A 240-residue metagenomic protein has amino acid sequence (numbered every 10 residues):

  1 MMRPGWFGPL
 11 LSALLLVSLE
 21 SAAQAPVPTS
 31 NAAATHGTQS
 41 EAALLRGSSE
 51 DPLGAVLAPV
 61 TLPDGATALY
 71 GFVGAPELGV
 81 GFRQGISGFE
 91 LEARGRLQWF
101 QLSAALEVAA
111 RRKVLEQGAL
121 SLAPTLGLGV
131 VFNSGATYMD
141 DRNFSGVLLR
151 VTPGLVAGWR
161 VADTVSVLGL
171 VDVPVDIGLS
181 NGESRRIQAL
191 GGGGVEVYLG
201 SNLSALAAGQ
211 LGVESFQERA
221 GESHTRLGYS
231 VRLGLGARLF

Functional and structural regions predicted by a protein language model:
M1-L10: Bacterial N-terminal signal peptides that target proteins for export
S18-E20: N-terminal signal peptide c-region/cleavage motif recognized by signal peptidases
A23-F100, N133, R238-F240: Short glycine/proline- and aromatic-enriched beta-strand/turn motifs that initiate or cap beta-hairpins
V27, G54, A136-F240: Outer-membrane beta-barrel transmembrane domain signature
S40, P63-T67, L78, S87-L91 (+6 more regions): Outer-envelope beta-barrel architecture signal
A68-R83, G95-E107, V147, L179-R186 (+1 more regions): Solvent-exposed loop/turn segments connecting transmembrane beta-strands in outer-membrane beta-barrel proteins
V73-E77, I86-G88, G95-Q101, R112-V114 (+4 more regions): Transmembrane beta-strands of outer-membrane beta-barrel pores
L102-P153, G158: Ligand-binding grooves and catalytic loops that recognize ribose/phosphate and carbohydrate rings, and esterified lipid
